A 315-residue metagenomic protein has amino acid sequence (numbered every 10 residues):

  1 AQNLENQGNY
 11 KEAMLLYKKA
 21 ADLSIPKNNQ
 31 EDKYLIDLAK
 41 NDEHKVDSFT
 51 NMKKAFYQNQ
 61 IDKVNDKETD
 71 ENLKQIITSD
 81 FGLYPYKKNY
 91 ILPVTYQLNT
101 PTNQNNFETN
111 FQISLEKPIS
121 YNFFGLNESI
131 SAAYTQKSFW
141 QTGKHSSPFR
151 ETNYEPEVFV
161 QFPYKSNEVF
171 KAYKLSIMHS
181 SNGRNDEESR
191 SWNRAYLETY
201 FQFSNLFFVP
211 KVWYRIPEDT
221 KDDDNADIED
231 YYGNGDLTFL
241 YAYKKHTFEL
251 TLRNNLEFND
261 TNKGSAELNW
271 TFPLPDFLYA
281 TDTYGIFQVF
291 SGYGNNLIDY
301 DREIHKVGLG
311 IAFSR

Functional and structural regions predicted by a protein language model:
L4, D80-N99, N105-N106, S120-A242 (+4 more regions): Outer-membrane pore/translocation modules
E5-G8, E12-D22, Q30-P156: Outer-membrane beta-barrel initiation region
I113-P118, E157-P163, E267-P273: Short, well-ordered amphipathic alpha-helices
T247-E249, E257: Extended serine/threonine-enriched, polar tracts that run as long, contiguous segments within proteins
T261, S265-R315: Predominantly the C-terminal beta-signal and adjacent terminal strand-loop region of outer-membrane beta-barrel
